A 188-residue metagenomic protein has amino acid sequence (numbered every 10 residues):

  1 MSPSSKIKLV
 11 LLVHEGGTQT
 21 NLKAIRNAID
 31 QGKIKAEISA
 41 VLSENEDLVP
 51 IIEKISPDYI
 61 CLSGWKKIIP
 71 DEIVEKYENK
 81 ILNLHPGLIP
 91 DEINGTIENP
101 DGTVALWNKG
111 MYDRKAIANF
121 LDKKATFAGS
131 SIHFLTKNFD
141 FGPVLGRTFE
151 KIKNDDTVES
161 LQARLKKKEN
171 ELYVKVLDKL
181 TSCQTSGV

Functional and structural regions predicted by a protein language model:
M1-V188: One-carbon transfer enzymes
